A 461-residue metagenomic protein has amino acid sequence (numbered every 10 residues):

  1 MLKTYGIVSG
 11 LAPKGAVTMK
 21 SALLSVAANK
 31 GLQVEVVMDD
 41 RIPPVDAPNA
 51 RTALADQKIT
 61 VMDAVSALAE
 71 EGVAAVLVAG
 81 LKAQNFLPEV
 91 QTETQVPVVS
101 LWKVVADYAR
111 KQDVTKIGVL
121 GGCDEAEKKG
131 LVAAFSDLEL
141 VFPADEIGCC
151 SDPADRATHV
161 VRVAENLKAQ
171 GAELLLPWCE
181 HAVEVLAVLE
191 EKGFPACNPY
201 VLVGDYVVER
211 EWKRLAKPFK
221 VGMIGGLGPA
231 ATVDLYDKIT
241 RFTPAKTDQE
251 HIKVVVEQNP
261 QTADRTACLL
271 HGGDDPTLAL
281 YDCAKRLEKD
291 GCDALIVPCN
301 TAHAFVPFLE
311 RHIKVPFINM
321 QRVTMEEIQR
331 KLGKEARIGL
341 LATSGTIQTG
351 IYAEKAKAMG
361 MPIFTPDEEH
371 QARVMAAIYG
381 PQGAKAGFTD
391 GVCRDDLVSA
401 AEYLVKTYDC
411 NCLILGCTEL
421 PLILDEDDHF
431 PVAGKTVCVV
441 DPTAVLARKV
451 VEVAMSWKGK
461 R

Functional and structural regions predicted by a protein language model:
M1-R461: Non-catalytic structural scaffold of enzyme domains
